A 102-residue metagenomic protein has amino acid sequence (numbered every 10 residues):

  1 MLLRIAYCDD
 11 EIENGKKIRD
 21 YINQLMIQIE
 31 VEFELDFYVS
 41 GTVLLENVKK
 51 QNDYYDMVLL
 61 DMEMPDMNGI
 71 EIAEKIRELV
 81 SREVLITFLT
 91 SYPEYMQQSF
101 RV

Functional and structural regions predicted by a protein language model:
L3-N23, V58: Conserved acidic segment of CheY-like receiver
Y7, F37, F88-L89: Conserved SAM-binding loop
D10, S40, S91: Cofactor-binding loop segments of dinucleotide-utilizing enzymes, especially the Rossmann-like FAD- and NAD(P)+-binding
G15-L25, L44-L45, I72-R77: Short, well-ordered amphipathic alpha-helices
R19, F37-M57: Acidic, metal-coordinating helix/loop segments flanking the phosphotransfer/catalytic sites of two-component signaling
M26-L35, R82-V84: A generic structural motif
I27-I29, K49, E78: A general structural signal for stabilizing positions within well-ordered secondary structure
E46, Y54-V102: CheY-like receiver
